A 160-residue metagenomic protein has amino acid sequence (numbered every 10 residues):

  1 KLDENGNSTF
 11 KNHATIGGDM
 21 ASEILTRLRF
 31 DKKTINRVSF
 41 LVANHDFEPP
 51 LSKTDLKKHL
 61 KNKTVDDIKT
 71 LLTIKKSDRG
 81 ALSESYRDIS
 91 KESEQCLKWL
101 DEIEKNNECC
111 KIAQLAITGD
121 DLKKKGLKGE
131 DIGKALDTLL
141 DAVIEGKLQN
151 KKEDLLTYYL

Functional and structural regions predicted by a protein language model:
K1-I89: Divalent metal-dependent catalytic cores for phosphoryl transfer on phosphate-bearing substrates
A21-R27, L82-L160: Charged substrate- and nucleic-acid-binding regions of tRNA-handling and nucleotidyl-transfer enzymes, centered on
